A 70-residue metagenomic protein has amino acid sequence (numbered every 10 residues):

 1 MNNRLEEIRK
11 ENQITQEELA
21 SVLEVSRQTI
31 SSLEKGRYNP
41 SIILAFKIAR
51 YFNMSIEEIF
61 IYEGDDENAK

Functional and structural regions predicted by a protein language model:
M1-E11: A short, Lys/Arg-rich alpha-helix, primarily the initiator
K10, S21, R50: Alpha-helical residues within the helix-turn-helix
I14-S31: Short alpha-helical DNA-recognition segment
R37-K47, D65-D66: Short, basic-rich loop-to-helix N-cap that marks the start of a DNA-contacting helix
A45-A49, I59-F60: Hydrophobic micro-packing sites on short alpha-helices
F60-K70: Short, charged recognition helix plus adjacent turn of helix-turn-helix-like nucleic-acid-binding domains
